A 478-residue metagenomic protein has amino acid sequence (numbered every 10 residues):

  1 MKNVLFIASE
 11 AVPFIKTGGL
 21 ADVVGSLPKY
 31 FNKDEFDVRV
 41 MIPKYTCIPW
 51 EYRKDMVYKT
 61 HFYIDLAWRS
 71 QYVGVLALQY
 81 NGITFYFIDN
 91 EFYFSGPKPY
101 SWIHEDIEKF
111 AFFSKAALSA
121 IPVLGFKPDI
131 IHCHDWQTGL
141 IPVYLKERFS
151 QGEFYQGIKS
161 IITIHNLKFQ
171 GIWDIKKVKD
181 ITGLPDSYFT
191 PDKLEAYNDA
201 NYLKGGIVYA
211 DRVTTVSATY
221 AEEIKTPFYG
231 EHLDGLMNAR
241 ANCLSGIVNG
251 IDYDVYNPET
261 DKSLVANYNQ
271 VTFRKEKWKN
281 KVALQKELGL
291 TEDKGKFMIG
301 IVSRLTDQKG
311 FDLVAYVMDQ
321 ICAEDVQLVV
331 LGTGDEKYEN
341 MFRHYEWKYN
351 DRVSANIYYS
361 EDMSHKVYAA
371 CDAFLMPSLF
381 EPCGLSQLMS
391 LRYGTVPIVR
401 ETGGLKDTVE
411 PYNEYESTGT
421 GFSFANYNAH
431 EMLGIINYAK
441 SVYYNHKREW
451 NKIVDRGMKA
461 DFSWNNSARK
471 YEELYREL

Functional and structural regions predicted by a protein language model:
M1-L478: Catalytic cores of nucleotide-sugar-dependent glycosyltransferases that transfer UDP/GDP/TDP-activated
